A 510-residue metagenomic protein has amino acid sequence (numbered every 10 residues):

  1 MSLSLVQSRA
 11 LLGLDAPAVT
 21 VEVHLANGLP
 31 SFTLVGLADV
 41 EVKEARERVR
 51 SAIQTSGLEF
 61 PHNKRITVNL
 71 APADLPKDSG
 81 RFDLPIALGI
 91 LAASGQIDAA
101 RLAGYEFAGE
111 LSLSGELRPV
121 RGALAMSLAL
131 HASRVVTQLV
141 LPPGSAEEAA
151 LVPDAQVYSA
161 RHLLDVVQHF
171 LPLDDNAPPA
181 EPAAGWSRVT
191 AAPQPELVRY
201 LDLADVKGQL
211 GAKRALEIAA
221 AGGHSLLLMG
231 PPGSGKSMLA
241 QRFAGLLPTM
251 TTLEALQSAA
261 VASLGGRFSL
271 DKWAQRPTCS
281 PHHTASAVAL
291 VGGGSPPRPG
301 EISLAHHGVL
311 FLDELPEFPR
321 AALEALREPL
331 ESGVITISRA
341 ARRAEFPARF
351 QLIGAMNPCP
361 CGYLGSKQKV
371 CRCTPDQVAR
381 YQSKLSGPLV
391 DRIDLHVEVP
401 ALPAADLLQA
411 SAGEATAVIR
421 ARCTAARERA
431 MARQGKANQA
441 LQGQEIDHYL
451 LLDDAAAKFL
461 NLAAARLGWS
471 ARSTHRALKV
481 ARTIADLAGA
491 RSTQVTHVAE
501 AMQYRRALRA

Functional and structural regions predicted by a protein language model:
M1-L227, P231-S234, S338, R491-A510: Peripheral, non-AAA+ core regions of ATP-driven protein-machinery
V35-R46, P61-H62, N69-D78, P297 (+1 more regions): Basic, amphipathic alpha-helical bundle interface domains used for macromolecular binding and assembly
S114, L312-P319, G362: Catalytic P-loop NTPase motifs of RecA-like helicase/translocase cores
D175-I218, G222, L253-I302: P-loop NTPase nucleotide-binding/switch module
L226, L310, I353: Conserved beta-strand position immediately N-terminal to the Walker
L227-L270, S332: Walker A/P-loop
H307, D313-E314, A325: Walker B catalytic acidic pair
